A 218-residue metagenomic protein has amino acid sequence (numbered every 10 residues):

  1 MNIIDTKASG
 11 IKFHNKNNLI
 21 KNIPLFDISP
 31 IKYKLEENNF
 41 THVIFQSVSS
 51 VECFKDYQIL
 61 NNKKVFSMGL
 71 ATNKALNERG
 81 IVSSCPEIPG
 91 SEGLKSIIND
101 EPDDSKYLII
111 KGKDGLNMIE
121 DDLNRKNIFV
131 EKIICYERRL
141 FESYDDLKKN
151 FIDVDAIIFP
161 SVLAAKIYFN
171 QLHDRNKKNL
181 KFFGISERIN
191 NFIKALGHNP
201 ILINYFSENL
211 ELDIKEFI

Functional and structural regions predicted by a protein language model:
M1-I218: Signature of uroporphyrinogen-III synthase
